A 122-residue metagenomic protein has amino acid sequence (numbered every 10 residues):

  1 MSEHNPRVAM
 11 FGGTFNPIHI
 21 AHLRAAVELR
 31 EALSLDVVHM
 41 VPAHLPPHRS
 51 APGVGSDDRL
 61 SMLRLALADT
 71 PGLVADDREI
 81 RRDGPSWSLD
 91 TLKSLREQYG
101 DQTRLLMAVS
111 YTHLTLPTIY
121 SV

Functional and structural regions predicted by a protein language model:
M1-L114: Nucleotidyltransferase catalytic core that binds NTPs
H113-V122: Single conserved hydrophobic/aromatic residue that forms the stacking wall/gate of nucleotide- or nucleobase-binding
